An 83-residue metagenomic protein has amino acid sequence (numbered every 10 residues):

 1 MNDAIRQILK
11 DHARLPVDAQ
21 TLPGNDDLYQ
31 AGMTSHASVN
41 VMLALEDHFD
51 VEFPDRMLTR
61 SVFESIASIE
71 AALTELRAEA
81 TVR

Functional and structural regions predicted by a protein language model:
M1-T34, N40-L43, D47-R83: Phosphopantetheine-dependent thiolation modules in NRPS/PKS and related acyl-activating systems
